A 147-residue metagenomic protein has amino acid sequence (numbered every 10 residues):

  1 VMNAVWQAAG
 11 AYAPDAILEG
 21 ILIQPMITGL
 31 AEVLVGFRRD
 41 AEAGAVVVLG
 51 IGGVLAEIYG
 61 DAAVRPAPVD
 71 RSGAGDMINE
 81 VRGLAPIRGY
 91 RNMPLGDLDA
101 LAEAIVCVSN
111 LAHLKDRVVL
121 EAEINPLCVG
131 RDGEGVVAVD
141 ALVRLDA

Functional and structural regions predicted by a protein language model:
V1-A147: ATP-dependent carboxylate/acyl-activation modules
